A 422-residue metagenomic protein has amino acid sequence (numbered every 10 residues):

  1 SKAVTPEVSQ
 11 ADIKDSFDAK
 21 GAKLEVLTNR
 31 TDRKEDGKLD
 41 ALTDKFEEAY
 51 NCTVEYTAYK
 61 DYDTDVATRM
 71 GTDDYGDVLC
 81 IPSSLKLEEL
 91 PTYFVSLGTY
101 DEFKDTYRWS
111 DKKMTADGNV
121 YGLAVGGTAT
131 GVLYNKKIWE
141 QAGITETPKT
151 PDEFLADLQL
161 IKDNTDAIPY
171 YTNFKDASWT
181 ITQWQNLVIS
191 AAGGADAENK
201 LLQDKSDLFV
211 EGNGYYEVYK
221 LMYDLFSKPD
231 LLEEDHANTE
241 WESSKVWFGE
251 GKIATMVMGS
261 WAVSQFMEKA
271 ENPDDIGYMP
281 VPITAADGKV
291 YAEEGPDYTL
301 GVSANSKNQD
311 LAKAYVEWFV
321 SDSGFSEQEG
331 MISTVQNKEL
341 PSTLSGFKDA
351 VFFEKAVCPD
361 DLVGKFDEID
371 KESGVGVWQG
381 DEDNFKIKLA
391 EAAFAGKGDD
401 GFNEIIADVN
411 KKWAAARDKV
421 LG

Functional and structural regions predicted by a protein language model:
S1-K86, A285, E404, K411-G422: Conserved N-terminal structural module of periplasmic/extracytoplasmic solute-binding proteins
A3-K20, P82-G131, L155, D163-T165 (+2 more regions): Hinge/lid segment of periplasmic solute-binding proteins
D15-D18, S96-R108, F174, A191-E217 (+4 more regions): Short, solvent-exposed loop/beta-turn-alpha elements that line the ligand-binding surface or hinge of extracytoplasmic
T28, D44, E48-A49, G118 (+3 more regions): Extracytoplasmic/periplasmic substrate-recognition and gating elements
L42-W109, Y121, K137-K149, W247 (+2 more regions): Extracytoplasmic "Venus flytrap"/periplasmic binding protein-like
L90-T92, S110-T147, L155, D166 (+4 more regions): Periplasmic solute-binding protein
L158, D204-H236: Glycine-centered hinge/linker elements that transmit conformational signals in sensory and ligand-binding systems
F353-A414: C-terminal capping/gating helix-and-loop segments adjacent to ligand/active sites or protein-protein/ligand interfaces
